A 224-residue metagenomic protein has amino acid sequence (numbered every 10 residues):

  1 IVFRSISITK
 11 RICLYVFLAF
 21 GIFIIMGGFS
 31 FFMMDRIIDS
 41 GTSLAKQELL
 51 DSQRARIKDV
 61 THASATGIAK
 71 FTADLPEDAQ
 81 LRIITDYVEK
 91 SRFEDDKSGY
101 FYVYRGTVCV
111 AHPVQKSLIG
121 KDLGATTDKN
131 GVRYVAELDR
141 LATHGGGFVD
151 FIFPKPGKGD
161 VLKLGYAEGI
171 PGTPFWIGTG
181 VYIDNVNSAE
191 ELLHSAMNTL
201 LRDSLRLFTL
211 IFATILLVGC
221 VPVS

Functional and structural regions predicted by a protein language model:
F3-I8, I12, S40-Q47, A196-S204: Membrane-helix interfacial "entry" motifs
R4-I37, F208-S224: Extreme N-terminal signal-anchor transmembrane helix of membrane signaling/transducer proteins, especially in bacteria
M26-R56, T72, P76, L201: Juxtamembrane interface helices immediately C-terminal to a transmembrane segment
Q47, D51-D86, Q115-D122, N187-E191: Extracellular/periplasmic ligand-binding regions of membrane signal-transduction receptors
A63-G67, T85-K155, A167: Extracytoplasmic ligand-binding sensor domains of the Cache superfamily
K163-G172, G180: A short, hydrophobic, proline-anchored segment that marks a local hinge/packing element in signaling and regulatory
N185-F212: Membrane-interface helix-start motif
